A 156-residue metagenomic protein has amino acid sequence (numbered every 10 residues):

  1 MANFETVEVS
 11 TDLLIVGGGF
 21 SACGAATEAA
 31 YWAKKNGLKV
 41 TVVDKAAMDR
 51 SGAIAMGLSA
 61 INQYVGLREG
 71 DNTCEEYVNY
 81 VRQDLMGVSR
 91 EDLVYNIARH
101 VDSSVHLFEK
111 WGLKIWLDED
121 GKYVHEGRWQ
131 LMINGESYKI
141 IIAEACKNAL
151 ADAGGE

Functional and structural regions predicted by a protein language model:
M1-S10: A short, basic/flexible loop-to-alpha-helix module at the beginning of a structural domain
F4-E5, L38-K39, K45-E156: Conserved N-terminal/central alpha/beta ligand/cofactor-binding core
S10-T11, L58: Short, well-ordered alpha-helix to beta-strand connector turns
L13-T41: N-terminal Rossmann-like FAD-binding beta1-loop-alpha1 element of flavoenzymes
